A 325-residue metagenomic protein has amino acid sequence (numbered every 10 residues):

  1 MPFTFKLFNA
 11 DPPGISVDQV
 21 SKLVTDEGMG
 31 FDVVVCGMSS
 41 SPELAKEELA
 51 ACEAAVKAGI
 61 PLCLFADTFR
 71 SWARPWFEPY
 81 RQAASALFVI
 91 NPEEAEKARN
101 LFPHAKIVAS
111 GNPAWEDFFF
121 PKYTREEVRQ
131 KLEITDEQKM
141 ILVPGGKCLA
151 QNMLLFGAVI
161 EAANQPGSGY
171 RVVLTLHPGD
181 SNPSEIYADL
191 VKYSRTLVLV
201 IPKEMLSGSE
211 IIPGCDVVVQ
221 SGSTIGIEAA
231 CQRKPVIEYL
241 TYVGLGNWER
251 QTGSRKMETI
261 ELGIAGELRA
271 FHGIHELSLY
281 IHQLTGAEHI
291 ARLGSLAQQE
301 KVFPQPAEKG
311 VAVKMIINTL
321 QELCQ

Functional and structural regions predicted by a protein language model:
M1-K122, E127, P144, L149 (+6 more regions): Active-site and donor-binding regions of nucleotide-sugar-utilizing enzymes
G37-S39, S110-E185, V313, Q321: Active-site donor-nucleotide binding/catalytic segment of nucleotide-sugar enzymes
G59, D216, R233-P235: A short alpha->beta transition loop at the rim of the catalytic pocket in nucleotide-sugar-dependent
R81-A84, T224-P304: Catalytic binding pocket for nucleotide-activated donors in carbohydrate/polymer assembly enzymes
E210-C215: Short alpha-helical donor nucleotide-sugar binding micro-motif in glycosyltransferases
P306-Q325: C-terminal alpha-helical cap of glycosyltransferases
